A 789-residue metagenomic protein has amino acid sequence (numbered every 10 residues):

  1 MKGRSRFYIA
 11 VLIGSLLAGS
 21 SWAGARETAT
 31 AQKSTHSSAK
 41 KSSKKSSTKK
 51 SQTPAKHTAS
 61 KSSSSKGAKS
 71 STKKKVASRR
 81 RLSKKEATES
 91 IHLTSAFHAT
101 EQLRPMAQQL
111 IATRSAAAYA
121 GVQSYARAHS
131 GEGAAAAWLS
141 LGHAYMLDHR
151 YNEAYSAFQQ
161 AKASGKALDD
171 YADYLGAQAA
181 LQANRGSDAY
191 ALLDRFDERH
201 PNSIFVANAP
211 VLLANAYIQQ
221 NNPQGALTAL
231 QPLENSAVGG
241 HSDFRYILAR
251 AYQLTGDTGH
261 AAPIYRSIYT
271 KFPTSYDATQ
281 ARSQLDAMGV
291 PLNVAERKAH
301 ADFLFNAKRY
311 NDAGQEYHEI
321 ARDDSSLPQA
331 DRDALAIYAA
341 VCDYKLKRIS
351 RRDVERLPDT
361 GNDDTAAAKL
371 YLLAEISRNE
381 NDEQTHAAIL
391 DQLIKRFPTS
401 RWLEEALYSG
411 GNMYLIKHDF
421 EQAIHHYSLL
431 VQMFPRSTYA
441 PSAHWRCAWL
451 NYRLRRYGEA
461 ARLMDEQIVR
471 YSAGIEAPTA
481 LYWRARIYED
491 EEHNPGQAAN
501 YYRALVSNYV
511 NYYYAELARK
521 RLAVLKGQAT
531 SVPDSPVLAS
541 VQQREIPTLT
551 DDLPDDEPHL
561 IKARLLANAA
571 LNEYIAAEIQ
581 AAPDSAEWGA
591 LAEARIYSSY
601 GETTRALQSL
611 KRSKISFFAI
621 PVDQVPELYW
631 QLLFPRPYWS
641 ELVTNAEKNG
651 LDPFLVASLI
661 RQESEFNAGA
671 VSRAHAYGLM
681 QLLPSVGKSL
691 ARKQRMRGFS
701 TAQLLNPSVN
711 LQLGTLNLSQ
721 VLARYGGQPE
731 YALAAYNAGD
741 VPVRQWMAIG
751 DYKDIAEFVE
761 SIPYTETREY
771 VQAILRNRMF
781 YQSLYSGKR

Functional and structural regions predicted by a protein language model:
K2-A10, W22-A674, M680, P684-F699 (+4 more regions): Acidic, polar-rich low-complexity tracts and alpha-helical solenoid repeat scaffolds
L12, L16-L17: Hydrophobic core
F699-V709: A short, structured beta-strand-centered segment in the mid-to-C-terminal lobe of catalytic cores from group-transfer
L713-N717: An active-site-proximal "capping" alpha-helix that borders the catalytic cofactor pocket
G727-Q728: Short loop-to-helix capping motifs
I755-Y770: C-terminal, helix-dominated tail/subdomain
E769-R789: Gram-negative outer-membrane assembly/targeting C-terminal domains
